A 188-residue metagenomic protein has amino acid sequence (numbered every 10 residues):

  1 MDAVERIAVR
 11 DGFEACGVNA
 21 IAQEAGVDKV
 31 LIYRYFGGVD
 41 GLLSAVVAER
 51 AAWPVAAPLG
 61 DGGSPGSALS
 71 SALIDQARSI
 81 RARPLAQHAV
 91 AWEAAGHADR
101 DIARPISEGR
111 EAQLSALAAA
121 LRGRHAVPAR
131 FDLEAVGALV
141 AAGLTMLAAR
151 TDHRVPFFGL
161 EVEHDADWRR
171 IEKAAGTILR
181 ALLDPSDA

Functional and structural regions predicted by a protein language model:
D2, G66-A95, E134-A138, A142 (+1 more regions): Amphipathic alpha-helical segments that line or abut small-molecule/effector binding pockets and mediate allosteric
A3-G41, A45: Helix-turn-helix
I7, S79, A116, A120: Short alpha-helical functional segments enriched in proximate histidine and acidic residues
R10, S44-A72, L114: Amphipathic alpha-helical linker/stalk segments
E49, W53, S79, R83 (+4 more regions): Phosphate/oxyanion-binding loops and surfaces in catalytic or ligand/nucleic-acid-binding neighborhoods
P54-L59, A98-A126, E134-A138, R169 (+1 more regions): Amphipathic alpha-helical packing segments from all-alpha helical-bundle domains
R81-R104, T151-F157: Amphipathic alpha-helical segments used for helix-helix packing
S115-G123, V127, M146-A188: C-terminal peripheral helix-coil segments that are non-catalytic and often amphipathic
